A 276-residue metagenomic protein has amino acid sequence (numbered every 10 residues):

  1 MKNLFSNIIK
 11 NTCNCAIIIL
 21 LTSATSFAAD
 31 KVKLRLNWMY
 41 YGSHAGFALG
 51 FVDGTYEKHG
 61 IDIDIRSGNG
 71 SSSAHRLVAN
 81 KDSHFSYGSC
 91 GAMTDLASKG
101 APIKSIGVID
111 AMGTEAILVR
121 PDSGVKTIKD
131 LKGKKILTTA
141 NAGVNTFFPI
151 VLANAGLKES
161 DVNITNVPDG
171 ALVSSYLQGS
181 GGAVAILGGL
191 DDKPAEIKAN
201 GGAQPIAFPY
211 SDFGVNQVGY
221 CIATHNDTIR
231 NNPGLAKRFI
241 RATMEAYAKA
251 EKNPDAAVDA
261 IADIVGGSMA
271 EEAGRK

Functional and structural regions predicted by a protein language model:
K2-A16: Bacterial N-terminal signal peptides that target proteins for export
S23-T25: N-terminal signal peptide c-region/cleavage motif recognized by signal peptidases
A28-S175, S180-D191, F208-Y210, N216: Short, glycine-/small- and polar/acidic-enriched structural segments that line small-molecule recognition paths
I109-V119, G202-T228, A236, I240 (+1 more regions): Periplasmic-binding protein-like
K135-T138, G181-A183, D227-I229, M244-A250: Second-shell loop/turn segments in exported
N231-K276: Secondary-structure end/capping motifs
